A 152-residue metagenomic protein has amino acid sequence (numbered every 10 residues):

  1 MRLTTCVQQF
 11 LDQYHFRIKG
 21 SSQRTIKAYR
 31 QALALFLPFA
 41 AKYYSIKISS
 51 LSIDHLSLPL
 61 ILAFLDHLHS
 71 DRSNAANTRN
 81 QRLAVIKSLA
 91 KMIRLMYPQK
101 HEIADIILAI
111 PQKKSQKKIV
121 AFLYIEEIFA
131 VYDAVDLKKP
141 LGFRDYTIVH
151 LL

Functional and structural regions predicted by a protein language model:
M1-L152: Conserved catalytic core of the tyrosine transesterase superfamily
